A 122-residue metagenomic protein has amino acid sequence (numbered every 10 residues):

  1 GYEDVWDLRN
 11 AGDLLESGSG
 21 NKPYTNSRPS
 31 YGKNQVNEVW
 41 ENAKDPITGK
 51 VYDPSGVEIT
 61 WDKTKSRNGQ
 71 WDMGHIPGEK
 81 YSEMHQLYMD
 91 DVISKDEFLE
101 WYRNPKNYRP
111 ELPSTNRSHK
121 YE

Functional and structural regions predicted by a protein language model:
G1-P46, V51-Y52, E58-S66, E122: Low-complexity, glycine/serine/proline-rich disordered segments that function as export/translocation leaders
A43, K80, T115-N116: Sec/Tat-exported extracytoplasmic proteins
Y52, D72, R109-E111: Structural recognition of the beta-strand scaffold that forms the well-ordered cores of secreted hydrolase catalytic
P54-S55, S114: Short, cysteine/histidine-rich loop/knuckle motifs that typically chelate Zn2+
W61-N107: Histidine-centered nuclease catalytic patch
E100-E122: Short Cys/His-centered divalent metal-binding micro-motifs
